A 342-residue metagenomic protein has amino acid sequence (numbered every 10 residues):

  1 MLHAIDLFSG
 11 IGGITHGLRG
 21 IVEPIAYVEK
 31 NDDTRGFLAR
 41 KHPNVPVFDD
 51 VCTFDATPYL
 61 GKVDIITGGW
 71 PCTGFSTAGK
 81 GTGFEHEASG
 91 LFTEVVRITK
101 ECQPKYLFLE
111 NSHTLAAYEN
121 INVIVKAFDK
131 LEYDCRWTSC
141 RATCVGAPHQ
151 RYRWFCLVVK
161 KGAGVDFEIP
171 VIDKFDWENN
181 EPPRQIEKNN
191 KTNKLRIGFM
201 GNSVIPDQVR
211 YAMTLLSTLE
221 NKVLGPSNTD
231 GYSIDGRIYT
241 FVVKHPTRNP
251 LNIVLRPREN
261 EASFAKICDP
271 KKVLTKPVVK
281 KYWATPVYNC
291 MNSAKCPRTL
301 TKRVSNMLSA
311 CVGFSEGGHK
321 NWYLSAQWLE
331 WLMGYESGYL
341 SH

Functional and structural regions predicted by a protein language model:
L2-C52: SAM cofactor-binding core of SAM-dependent methyltransferases, primarily the Rossmann-like beta-alpha-beta module
H3-S9, V28, I65-T67, G201 (+1 more regions): Short, hydrophobic/glycine-enriched beta-strand segments
K30-D32, P71, S112, M291: Flexible loop residues that form catalytic and substrate-binding hotspots at small-molecule/glycan-binding clefts
D49, T67-G68: Redox-cofactor binding/interface segments in oxidoreductases and associated redox assembly factors
F54-I65, T73-R210, T218-P226: Class I S-adenosyl-L-methionine
N221-H342: Feature marking protein-protein/ligand interface regions
